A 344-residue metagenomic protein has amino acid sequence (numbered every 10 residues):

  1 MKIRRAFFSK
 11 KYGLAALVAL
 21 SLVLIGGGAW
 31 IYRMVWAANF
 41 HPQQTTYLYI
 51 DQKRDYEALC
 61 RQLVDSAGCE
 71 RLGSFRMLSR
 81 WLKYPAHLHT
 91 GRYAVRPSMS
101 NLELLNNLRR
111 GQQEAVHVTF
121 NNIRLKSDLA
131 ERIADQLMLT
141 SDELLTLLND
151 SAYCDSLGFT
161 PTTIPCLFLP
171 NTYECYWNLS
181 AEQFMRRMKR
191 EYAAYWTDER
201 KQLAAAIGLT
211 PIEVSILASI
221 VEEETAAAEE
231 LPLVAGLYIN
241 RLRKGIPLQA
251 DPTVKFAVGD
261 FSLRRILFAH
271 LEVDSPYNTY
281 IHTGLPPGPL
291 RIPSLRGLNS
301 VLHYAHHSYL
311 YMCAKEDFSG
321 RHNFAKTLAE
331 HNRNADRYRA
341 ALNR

Functional and structural regions predicted by a protein language model:
K2-T45: N-terminal type II signal-anchor transmembrane helix that functions as the membrane-insertion/stop-transfer segment
K10, V23-I25, L88, D155 (+2 more regions): Generic detector of intrinsically disordered, low-complexity, polar/charged segments
V18, V23, V35-W36, V64 (+10 more regions): Extended aliphatic helical segments
L20-S21, L48-D51, R96, A206 (+2 more regions): Pocket-edge positions in alpha/beta enzyme catalytic cores
L20-V23, A94-M99, L237-Q249: Short N-terminal signal/transit or membrane-insertion segments and the immediately adjacent low-complexity/disordered
W30-W196: Signal peptide-directed extracytoplasmic domains
L137-D142, Y153-R344: Bacterial extracytoplasmic/cell-wall-associated proteins, especially those involved in peptidoglycan
